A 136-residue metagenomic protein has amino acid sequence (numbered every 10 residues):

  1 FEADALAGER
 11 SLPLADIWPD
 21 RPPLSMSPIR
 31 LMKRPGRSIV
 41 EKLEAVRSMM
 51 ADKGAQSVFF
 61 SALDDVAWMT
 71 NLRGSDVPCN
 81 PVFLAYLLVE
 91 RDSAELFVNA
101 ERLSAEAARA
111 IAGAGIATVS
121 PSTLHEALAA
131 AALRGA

Functional and structural regions predicted by a protein language model:
F1-A136: Terminal domain-start leader segments
